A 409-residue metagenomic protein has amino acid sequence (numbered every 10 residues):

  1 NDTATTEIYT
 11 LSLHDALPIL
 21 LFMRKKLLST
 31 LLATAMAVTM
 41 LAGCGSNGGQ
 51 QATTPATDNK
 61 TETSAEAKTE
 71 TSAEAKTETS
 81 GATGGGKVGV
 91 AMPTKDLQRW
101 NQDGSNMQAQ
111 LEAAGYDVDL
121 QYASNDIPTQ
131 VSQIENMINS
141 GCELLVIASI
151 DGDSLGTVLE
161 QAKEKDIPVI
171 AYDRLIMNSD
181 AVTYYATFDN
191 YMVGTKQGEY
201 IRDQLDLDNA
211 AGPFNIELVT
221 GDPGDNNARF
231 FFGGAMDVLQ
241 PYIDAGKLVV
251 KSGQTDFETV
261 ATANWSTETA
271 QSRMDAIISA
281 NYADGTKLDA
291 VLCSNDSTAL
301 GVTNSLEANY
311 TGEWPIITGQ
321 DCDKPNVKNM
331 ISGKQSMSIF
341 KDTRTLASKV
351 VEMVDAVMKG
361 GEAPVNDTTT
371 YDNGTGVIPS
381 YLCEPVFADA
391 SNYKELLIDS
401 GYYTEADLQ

Functional and structural regions predicted by a protein language model:
D2-L17: Short, small-residue-biased leader/transition segments that mark boundaries at the very start of proteins
T10-H14, L28, V291: Short, surface-exposed loop and linker segments with low hydrophobicity and enrichment for Pro/Ser/Thr
L13, L32, Y381-C383: A generic structural signal for well-ordered coil/turn residues at beta-strand boundaries that shape enzyme active-site
L13-H14, M36, N106: Generic low-polarity alpha-helical segments
P18-L32: Positively charged n-region of N-terminal signal peptides that target proteins for export
L27, M40, C44-Q409: A residue-level marker of the well-folded mature domains of exported/periplasmic proteins
A33-T39: Bacterial N-terminal signal peptides
